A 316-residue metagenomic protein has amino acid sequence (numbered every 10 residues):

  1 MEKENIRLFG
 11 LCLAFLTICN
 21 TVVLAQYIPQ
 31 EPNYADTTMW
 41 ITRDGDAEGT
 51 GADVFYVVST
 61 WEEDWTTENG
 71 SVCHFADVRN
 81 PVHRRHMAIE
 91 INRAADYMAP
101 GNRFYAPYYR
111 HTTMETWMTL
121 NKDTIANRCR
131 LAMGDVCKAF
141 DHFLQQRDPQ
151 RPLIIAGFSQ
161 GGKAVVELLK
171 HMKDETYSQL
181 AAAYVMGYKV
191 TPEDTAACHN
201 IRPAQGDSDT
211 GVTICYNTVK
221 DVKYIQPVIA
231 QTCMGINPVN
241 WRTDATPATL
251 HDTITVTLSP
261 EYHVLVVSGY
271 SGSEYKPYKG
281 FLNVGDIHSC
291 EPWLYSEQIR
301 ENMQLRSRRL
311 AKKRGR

Functional and structural regions predicted by a protein language model:
M1-Q26: Bacterial Sec-dependent N-terminal signal peptides
A25-D46, T50, A76, N80-R84: Basic, amphipathic N-terminal segments that precede the first structured/catalytic domain
T50-A52, P100-F104, P149-P152, S178-A182: Loop/turn elements at helix/coil->beta-strand transitions in domains of secreted/extracellular proteins
G51-S59: Short beta-strand element of the alpha/beta-hydrolase
V58-R151, S273-C290, S296-R316: Active-site catalytic motif of lipid deacylating hydrolases and related acyltransferases
A132-P149, K170-R309, K313-G315: Surface cap/lid and interfacial helix-loop subdomains adjacent to catalytic sites that gate substrate access
G157-G161, V165: Gly/Ala-rich beta-loop-alpha elbow adjacent to hydrolase catalytic centers
